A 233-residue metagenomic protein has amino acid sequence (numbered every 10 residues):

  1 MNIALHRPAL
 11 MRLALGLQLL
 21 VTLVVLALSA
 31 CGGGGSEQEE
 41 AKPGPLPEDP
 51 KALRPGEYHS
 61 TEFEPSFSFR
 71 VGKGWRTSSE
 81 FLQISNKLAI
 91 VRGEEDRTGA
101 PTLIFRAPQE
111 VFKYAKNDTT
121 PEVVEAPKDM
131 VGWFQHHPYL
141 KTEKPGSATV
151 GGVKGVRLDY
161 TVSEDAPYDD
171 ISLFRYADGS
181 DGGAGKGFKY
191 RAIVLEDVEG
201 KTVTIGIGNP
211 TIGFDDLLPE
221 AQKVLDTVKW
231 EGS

Functional and structural regions predicted by a protein language model:
N2-T102, G185-G187, L195-S233: N-terminal targeting sequences that direct proteins away from the cytosol to non-cytosolic compartments
P43, E80-T204, N209, S233: Conserved polar/disulfide-associated segments of primarily extracytoplasmic proteins
